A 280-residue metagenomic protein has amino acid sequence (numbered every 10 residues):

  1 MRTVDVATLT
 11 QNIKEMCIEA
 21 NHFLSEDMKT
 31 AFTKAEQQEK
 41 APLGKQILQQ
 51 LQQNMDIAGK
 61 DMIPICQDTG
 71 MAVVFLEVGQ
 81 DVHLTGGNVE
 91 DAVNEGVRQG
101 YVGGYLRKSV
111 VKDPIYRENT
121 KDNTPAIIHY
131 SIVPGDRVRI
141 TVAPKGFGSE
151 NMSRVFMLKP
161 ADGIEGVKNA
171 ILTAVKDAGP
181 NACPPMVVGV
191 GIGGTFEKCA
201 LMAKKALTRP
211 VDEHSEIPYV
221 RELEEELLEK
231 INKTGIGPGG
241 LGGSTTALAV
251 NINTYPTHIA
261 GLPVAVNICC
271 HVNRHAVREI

Functional and structural regions predicted by a protein language model:
M1-I280: Non-transmembrane, aqueous-exposed alpha-helical and coiled segments at domain scale
